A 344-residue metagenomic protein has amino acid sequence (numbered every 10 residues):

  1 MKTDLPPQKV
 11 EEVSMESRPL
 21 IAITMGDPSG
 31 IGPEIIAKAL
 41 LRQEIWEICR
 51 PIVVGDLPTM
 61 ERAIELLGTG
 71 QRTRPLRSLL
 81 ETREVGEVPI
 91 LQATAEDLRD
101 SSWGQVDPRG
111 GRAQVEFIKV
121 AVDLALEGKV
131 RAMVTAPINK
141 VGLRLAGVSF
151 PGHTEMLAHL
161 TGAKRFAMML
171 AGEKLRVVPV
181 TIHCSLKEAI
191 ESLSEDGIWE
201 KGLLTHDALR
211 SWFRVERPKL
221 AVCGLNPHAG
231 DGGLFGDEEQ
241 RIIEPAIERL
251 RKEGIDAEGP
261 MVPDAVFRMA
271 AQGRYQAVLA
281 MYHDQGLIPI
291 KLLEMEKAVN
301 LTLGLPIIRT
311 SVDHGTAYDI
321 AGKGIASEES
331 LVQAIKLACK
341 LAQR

Functional and structural regions predicted by a protein language model:
K2-H153, S192, D196-M281, Q285-T310 (+2 more regions): Contiguous, glycine/small-aliphatic-enriched amphipathic segments in soluble metabolic enzymes
L79, L157-A158, F166-M169, S211-W212: A generic local secondary-structure boundary/capping motif
L145-A167: Glycine/threonine-rich beta-strand-loop-alpha-helix active-site module that forms ligand/phosphate-binding
L160-L175, L305-Y318: Short, flexible loop segments at boundaries between secondary-structure elements
L170-W199: Ligand-binding beta-strand-loop-alpha-helix segment within the catalytic cores of soluble metabolic enzymes
